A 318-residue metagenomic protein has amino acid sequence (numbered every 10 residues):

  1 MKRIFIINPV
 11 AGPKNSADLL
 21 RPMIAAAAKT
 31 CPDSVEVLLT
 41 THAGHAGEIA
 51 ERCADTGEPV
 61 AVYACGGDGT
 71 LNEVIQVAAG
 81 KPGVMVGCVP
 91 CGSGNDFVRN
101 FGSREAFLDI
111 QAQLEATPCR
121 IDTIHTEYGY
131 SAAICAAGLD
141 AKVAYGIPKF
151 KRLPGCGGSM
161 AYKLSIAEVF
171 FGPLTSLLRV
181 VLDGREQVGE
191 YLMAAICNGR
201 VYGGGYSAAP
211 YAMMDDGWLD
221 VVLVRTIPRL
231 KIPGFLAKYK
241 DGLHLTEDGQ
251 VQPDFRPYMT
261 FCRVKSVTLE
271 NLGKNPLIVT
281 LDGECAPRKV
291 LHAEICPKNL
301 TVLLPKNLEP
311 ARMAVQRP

Functional and structural regions predicted by a protein language model:
M1-V62, E309, V315-P318: ATP/NTP phosphate-donor binding region
P9, C65-G67, C91: Glycine-rich beta-strand-to-loop/alpha-helix junction loops that act as flexible
T40, G80-I196: Catalytic core of DAGKc-family lipid kinases
A46-G47, L71-N72, R288: Short, well-ordered alpha-helical microsegments
T70-K81: Short Gly/Thr/Asp-enriched flexible loops that form oxyanion-binding sites at enzyme active sites
A136, D140, A195-P210, C285: Glycine-rich phosphate/pyrophosphate-binding beta-alpha loops
K151-A161, G205, P210-P233: Gly/Ser/Thr-rich active-site loops/lids in small-molecule metabolic enzymes that frequently grip phosphoryl groups
L182, M213, L223-P318: ATP/nucleoside-binding phosphotransfer catalytic cores, i.e., glycine-rich phosphate-binding loops
